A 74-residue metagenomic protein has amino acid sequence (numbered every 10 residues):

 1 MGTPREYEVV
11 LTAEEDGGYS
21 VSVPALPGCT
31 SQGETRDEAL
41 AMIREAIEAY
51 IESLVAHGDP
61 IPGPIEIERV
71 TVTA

Functional and structural regions predicted by a protein language model:
M1-E8, A41-A74: Short, charged, surface-exposed hinge/linker loops at domain edges that act as mobile lids or interdomain connectors
G2-T3, V9, A13-E15, G33: Short, positively charged
L11-L26: Short aromatic-glycine-(Arg/Gly/Cys) micro-motifs in beta-strand/loop hairpins
S22, L40-A41: Short, surface-exposed helix/turn micro-motifs that flank interaction/cofactor sites
P27-D37: A short, exposed loop/beta-hairpin motif centered on an aromatic-Gly-Thr core
